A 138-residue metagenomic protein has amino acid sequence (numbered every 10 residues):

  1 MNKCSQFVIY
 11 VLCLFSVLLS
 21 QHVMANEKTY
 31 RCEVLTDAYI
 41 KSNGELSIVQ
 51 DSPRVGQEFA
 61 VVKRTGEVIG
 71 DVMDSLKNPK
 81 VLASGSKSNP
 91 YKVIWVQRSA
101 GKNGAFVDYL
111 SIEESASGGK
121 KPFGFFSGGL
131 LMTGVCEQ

Functional and structural regions predicted by a protein language model:
M1-V11: Bacterial N-terminal signal peptides that target proteins for export
S20-H22: N-terminal signal peptide c-region/cleavage motif recognized by signal peptidases
E33-V68, G104-D108: Short, solvent-exposed loop/hinge segments that bridge or flank secondary-structure elements
R64-V107: Contiguous, well-ordered beta-strand patches that form the walls/edges of small beta-barrel/beta-sandwich domains
G119-G129: Short, exposed beta-strand-loop hairpins at the edges of beta-sheets in extracellular/periplasmic proteins
E137-Q138: Short, solvent-exposed mixed-charge patches
